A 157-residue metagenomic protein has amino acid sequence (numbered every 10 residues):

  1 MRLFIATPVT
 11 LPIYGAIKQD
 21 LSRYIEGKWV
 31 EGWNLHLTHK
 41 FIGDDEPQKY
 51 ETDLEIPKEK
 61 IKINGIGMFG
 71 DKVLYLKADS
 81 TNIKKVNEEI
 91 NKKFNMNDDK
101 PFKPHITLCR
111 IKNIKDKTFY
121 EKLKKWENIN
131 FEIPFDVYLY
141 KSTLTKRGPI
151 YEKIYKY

Functional and structural regions predicted by a protein language model:
M1-Y157: Histidine-dependent nucleotide/RNA phosphoesterase domain, centered on the 2H-phosphoesterase fold with its duplicated
